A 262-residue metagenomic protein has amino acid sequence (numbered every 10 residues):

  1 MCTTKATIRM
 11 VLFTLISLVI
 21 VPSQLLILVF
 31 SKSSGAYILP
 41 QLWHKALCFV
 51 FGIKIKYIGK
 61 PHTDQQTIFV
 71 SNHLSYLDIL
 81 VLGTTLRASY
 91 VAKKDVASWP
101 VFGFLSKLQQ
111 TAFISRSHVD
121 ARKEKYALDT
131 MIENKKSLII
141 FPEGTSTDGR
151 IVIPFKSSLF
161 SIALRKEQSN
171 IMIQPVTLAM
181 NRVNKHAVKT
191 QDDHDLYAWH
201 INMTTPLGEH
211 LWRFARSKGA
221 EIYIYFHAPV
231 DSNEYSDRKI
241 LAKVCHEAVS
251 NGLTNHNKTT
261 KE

Functional and structural regions predicted by a protein language model:
M1-Y57, F104-L108, G219: A transmembrane-helix-recognition feature enriched in membrane-embedded lipid enzymes and envelope glyco-/phospholipid
I20-F30, G35-A36, F49-V50, Q65-V119: Catalytic core of membrane glycerolipid acyltransferases/transacylases, capturing the structured, soluble-facing
V29-S34, T145-D148, D231-S232: Short histidine/acidic/glycine/proline-rich micro-motifs that form metal- and phosphate-coordinating active-site loops
Q65-S71, K136-P142, I171: Generic beta-sheet signal
F102-G103, R150-S236: A cross-family acyltransferase "interaction/gating" segment
Q110-S117, D148-R150, D195-A198: Surface-exposed cleft-lining segments at the edges of enzyme active sites
L128, I132, K136-I140, G144-F155: Soluble extracytoplasmic domains of inner/organellar membrane proteins
H227-D231, Y235-S236, I240-A242, S250-E262: Membrane-proximal, solvent-exposed terminal domains/tails of membrane-associated proteins
